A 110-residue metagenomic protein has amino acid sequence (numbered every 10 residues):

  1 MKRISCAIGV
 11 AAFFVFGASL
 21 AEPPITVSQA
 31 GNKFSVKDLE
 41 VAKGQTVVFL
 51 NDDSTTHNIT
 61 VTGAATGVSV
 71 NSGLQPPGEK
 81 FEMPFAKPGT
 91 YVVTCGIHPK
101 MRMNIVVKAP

Functional and structural regions predicted by a protein language model:
K2-S5, F16-P110: Extracytoplasmic copper-binding redox domains, predominantly the cupredoxin/blue-copper superfamily
I8-G9: N-terminal intrinsically disordered, low-complexity, charge/repeat-rich segments that act as generic
